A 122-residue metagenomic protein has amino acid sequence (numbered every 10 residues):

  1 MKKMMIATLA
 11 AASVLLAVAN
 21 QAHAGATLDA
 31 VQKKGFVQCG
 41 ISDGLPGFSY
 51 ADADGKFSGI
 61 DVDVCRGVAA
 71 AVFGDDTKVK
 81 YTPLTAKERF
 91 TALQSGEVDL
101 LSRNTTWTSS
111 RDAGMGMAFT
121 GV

Functional and structural regions predicted by a protein language model:
M1-T8: Bacterial N-terminal signal peptides that target proteins for export
T8-A17: Bacterial N-terminal signal peptides
A11-A12, A22, V31: Cleavable N-terminal signal peptides
A17-A24: Sec/Tat signal peptide C-region and signal peptidase I cleavage site
G25-G40: N-terminal hydrophobic or amphipathic helices/low-complexity stretches enriched in small/hydrophobic/Pro/Gly
F36-I60: Short glycine-rich His-centered loop
G55-D63, L84-K87: Soluble non-cytosolic domains of exported or imported proteins
R66, A70, K78-V122: Acidic, polar ligand-binding/catalytic clefts
